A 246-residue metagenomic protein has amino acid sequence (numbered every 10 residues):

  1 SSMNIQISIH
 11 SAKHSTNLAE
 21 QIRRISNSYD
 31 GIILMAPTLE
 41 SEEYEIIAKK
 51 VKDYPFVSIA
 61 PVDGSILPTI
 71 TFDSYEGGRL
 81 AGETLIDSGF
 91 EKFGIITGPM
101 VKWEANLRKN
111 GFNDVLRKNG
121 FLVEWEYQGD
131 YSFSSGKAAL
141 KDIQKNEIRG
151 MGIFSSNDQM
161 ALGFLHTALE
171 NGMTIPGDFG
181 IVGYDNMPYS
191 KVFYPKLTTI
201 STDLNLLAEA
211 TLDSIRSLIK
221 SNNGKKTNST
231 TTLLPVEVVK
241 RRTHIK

Functional and structural regions predicted by a protein language model:
S1, K92-P99: Short beta-strand segments enriched in small/hydrophobic residues
S1-E83, K145: Alpha-helical recognition/docking segments in bacterial nutrient-uptake and carbohydrate-utilization systems
S2-Q6, P55, E91, L122 (+1 more regions): Residue-level detector of anion-binding/catalytic polar loops
I9-N17, I70-L80, I96-A139, F154-L162 (+3 more regions): Hinge/beta->alpha junction and helix N-cap segments in small-molecule ligand-binding domains
Y29-P37, G94-I96, Y127, E147-Q159 (+1 more regions): Periplasmic-binding protein-like
E45-Y54, N113-D114, F164-M173: Glycosyltransferases and closely related glycan-assembly transferases that use nucleotide-activated donors
G82-F93: Glycine-rich phosphate/diphosphate-binding loops that line cofactor/substrate pockets in enzymes
K141-K246: Flexible loop/turn connectors
